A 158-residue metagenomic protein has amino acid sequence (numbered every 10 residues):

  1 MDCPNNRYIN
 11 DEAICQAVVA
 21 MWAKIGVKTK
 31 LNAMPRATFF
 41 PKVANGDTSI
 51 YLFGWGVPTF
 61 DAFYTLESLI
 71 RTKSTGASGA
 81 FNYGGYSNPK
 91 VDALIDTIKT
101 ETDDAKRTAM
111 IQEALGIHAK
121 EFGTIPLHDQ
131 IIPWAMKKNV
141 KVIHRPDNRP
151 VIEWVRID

Functional and structural regions predicted by a protein language model:
M1-V57, D104, I131-I132: Ligand/substrate-recognition segments at binding pockets and active sites
N10, I14, H118-P126: Periplasmic-binding protein-like
N10, P58, Y83-S87: A generic short alpha-helical patch detector that favors 3-5-residue windows in or near N-terminal regions
N10-C15, A62-T65, N139: Short, solvent-exposed loop/turn and secondary-structure capping segments
V19-V27, A44-T48, R71, D96-K106 (+1 more regions): Sec-exported extracytoplasmic/periplasmic mature domains
K42-G46, E67-D96, T100, D129-D158: Short, solvent-exposed loop/beta-turn-alpha elements that line the ligand-binding surface or hinge of extracytoplasmic
